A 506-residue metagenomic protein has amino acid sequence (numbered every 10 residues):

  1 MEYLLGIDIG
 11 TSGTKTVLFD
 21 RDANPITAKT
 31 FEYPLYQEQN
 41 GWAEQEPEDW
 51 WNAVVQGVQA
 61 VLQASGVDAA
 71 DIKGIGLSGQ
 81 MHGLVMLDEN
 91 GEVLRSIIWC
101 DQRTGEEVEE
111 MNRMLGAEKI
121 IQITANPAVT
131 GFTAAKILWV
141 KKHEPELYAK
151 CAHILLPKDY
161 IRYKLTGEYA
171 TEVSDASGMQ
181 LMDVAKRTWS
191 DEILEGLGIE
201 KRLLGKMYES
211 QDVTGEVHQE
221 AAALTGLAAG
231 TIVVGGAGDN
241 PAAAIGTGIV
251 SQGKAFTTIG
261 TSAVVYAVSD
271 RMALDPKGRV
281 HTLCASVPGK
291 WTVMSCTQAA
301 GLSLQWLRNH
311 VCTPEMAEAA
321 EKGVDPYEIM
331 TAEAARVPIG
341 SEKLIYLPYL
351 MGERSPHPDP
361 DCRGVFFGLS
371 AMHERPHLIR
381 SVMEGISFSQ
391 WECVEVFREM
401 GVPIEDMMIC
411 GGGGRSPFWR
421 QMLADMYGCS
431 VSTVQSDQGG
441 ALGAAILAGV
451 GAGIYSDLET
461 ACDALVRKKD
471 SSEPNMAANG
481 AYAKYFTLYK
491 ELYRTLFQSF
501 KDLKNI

Functional and structural regions predicted by a protein language model:
M1-S96, Q122, K150, A222-A223 (+4 more regions): N-terminal glycine/serine-rich phosphate-binding loop of ATP-dependent small-molecule kinases, especially carbohydrate
L5-G6, G105, N112-V129, L138-A170 (+3 more regions): Active-site core segments that coordinate phosphate-bearing ligands/cofactors across diverse enzyme families
G10-G13, D71, S78-Q80, T133 (+5 more regions): Short, basic and Ser/Thr-rich N-terminal targeting/leader segments
A23, E46, I75, D101 (+3 more regions): Residue-level signal for inorganic ion chemistry
E32, W99-C100, A176, R279 (+1 more regions): A generic structural motif
Q63-W99, P127-T133, R162-D183, K206-E209 (+1 more regions): Short beta-strand-loop/turn "lid" adjacent to the catalytic site in phosphate-handling enzymes
G66-A69, S78, K201, I249 (+1 more regions): Alpha-helix termination/capping residues and helix-transition junctions
G205-V213, A320-Y327: Short linear loop/turn motifs
